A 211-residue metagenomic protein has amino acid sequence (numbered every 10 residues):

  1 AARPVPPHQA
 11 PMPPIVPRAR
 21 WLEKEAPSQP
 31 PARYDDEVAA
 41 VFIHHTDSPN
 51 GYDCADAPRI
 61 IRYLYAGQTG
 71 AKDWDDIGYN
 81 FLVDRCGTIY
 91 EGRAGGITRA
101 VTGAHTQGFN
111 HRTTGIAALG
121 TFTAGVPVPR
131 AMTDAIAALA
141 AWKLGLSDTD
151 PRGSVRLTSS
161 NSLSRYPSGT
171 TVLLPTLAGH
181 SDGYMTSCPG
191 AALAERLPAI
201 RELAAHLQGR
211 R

Functional and structural regions predicted by a protein language model:
A1-D35, A40-F42, T46, R85-G96 (+3 more regions): Basic/polar, cationic surfaces and motifs that engage anionic cell-wall and phosphate/carboxylate ligands
Y34-A71: Active-site acidic/histidine clusters and adjacent loop/turn architecture that either coordinate catalytic ions
D75: Carboxylate/His-rich catalytic cores and anion/metal-binding grooves
G78: Short glycine-aspartate micro-motif
